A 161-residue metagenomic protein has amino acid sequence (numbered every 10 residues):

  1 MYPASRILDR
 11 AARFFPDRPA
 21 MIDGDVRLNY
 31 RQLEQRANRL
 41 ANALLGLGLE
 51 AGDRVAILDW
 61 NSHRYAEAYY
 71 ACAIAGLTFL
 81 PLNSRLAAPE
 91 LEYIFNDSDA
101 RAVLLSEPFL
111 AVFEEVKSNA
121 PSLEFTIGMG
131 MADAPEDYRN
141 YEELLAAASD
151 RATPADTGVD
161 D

Functional and structural regions predicted by a protein language model:
A4, D9, P19-S62, A66-Y70 (+2 more regions): Conserved AMP-binding/adenylate-forming core of the ANL superfamily
G24, R101, S106, M129-G130: Conserved residues at the C-terminal ends of beta-strands
E50, R101, E124: Short acidic/polar active-site loop segments enriched in Thr and Asp
G76: Structured binding elements
L86-V116, A147: Conserved ATP-dependent adenylate/AMP-binding module captured primarily in the ANL superfamily
L110-D160: ANL superfamily adenylate-forming
